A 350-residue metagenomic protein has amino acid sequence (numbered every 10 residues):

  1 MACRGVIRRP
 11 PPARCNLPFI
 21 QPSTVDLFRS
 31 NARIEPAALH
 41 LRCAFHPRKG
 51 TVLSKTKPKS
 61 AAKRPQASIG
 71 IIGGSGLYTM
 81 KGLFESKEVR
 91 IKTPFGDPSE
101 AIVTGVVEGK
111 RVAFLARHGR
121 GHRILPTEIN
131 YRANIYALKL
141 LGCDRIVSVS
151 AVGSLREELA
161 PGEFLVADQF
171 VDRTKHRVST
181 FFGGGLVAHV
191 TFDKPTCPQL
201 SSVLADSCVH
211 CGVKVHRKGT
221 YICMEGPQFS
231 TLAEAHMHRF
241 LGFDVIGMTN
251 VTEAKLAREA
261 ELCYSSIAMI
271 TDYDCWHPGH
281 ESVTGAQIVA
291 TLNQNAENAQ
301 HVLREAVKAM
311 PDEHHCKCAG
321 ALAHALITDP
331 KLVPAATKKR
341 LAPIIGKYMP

Functional and structural regions predicted by a protein language model:
L53-D193, M349-P350: Metabolite-binding pocket within alpha/beta catalytic cores that recognizes anionic/polar moieties
K139-G142, R239, R258: Non-catalytic positions within long, well-ordered alpha-helices that form the structural scaffold/packing of enzyme
Q199, V203-K214, H301-A309: Generic non-transmembrane alpha-helical segments
C211-D244: Active-site/ligand-binding-proximal alpha/beta "capping" segment
M248-A286: Zn-dependent metallopeptidase/amidohydrolase metal-coordination segment
C275-L322: His/Asp/Glu-rich mid-to-C-terminal helical/loop segments that flank catalytic regions of hydrolases
H315-P350: A short, charged, Gly/Pro-tolerant segment at domain boundaries
